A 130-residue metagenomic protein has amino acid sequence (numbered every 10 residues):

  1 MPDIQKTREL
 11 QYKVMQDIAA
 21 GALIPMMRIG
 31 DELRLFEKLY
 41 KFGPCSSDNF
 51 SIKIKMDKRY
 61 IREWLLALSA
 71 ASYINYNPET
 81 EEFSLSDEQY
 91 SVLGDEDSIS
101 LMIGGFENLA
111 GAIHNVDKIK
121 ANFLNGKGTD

Functional and structural regions predicted by a protein language model:
P2-Q5, Q11-G21, M26-P44, I52-K55 (+1 more regions): Conserved Class I S-adenosyl-L-methionine-dependent methyltransferase catalytic core
